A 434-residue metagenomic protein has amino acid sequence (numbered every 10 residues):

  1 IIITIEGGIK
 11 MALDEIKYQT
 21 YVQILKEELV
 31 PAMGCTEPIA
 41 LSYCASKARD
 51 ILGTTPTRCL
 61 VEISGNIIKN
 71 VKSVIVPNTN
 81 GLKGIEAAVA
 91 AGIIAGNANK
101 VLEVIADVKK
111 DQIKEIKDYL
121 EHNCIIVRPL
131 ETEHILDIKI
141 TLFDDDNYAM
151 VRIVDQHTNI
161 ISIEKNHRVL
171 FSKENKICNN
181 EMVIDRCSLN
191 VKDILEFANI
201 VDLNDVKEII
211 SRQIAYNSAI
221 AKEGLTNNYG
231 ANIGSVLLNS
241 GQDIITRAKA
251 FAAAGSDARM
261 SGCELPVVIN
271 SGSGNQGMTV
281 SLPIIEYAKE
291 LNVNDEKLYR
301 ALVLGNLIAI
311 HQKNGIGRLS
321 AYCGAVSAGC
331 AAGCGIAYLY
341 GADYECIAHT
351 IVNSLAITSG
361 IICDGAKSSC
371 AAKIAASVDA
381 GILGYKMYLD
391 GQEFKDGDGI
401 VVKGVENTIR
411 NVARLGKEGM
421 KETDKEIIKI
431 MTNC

Functional and structural regions predicted by a protein language model:
I1-K10: Short, Lys/Arg-enriched N-terminal segments with co-localized hydrophobic residues within the first ~10-30 amino acids
A12-V22, T55-K69, D243-G262, N294-Q312 (+1 more regions): Acidic-glycine-rich active-site phosphate/pyrophosphate-binding loop
L13, A32-T36, I63-N70, V74-P77 (+6 more regions): A structural signal for small-residue-enriched, beta-sheet-centric alpha/beta enzyme cores and oligomeric scaffold folds
P31-K47, L265-L282, C323-S327: Conserved phosphate/anionic-ligand binding catalytic regions in large, soluble enzymes, centered on
I39-I138, L142: Early transmembrane hairpin of solute transport permeases
R49-I51, P77, Y287-R300, I310-A376 (+1 more regions): Hydrophobic alpha-helical bundle architecture
T55-C59, K100-I105, V127-R128, N204-I210 (+9 more regions): Flexible, glycine/charged-enriched surface loops at secondary-structure junctions
K117-G262, I427-C434: Signature of multi-pass transmembrane helix bundles
